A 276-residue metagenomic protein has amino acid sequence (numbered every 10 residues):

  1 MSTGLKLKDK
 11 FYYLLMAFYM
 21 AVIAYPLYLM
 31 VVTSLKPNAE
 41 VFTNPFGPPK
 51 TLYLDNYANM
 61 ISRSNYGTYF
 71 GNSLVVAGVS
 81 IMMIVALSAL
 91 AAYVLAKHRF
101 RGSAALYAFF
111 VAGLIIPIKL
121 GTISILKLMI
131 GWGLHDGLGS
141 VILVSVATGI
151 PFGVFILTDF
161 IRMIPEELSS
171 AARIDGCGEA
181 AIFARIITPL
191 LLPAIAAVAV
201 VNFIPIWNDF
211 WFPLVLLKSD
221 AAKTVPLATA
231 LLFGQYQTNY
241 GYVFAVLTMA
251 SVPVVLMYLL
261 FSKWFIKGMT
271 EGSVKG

Functional and structural regions predicted by a protein language model:
S2-G276: A structural signal for multi-pass alpha-helical bundles of membrane permease subunits that mediate small-molecule
